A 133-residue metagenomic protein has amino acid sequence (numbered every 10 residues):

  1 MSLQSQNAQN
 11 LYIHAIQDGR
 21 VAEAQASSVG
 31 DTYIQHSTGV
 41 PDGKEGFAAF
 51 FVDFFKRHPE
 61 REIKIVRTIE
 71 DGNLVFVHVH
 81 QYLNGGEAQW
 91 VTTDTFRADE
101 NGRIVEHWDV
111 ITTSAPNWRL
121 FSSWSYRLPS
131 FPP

Functional and structural regions predicted by a protein language model:
M1-P133: C-terminal and inter-domain tail/linker signature
